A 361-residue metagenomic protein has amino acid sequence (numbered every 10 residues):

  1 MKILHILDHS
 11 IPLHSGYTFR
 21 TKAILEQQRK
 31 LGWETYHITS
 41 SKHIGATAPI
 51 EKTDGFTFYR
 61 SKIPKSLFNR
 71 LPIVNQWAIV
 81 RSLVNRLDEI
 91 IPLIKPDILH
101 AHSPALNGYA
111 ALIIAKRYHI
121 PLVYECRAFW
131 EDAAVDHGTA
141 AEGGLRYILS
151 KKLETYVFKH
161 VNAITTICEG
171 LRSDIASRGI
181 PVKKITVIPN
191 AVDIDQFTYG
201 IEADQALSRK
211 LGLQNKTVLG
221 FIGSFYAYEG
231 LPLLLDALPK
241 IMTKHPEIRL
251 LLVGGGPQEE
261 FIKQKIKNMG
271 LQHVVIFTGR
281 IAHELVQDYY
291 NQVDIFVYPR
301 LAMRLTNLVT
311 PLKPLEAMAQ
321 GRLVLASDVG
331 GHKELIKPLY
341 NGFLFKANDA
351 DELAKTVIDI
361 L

Functional and structural regions predicted by a protein language model:
M1-T57, S61-K62, I241: N-terminal subdomain of nucleotide-sugar transferases
L4, L213-L238: Conserved donor-binding/catalytic core segment of Leloir-type glycosyltransferases
P49-I50, T198-L213: A short helix/loop element that forms part of the nucleotide-sugar donor recognition site in Leloir-type
I91, F158, R280-I281, D288-V293: Short alpha-helical donor nucleotide-sugar binding micro-motif in glycosyltransferases
G170, A191: Carbohydrate-associated surface elements
V253, E260-Q287: Nucleotide-activated donor-binding/catalytic signature segment of Leloir-type glycosyltransferases, i.e., the conserved
Y298, E316-A319, L323-A326: Short hydrophobic beta-strand element within catalytic cores of glycosyltransferases and related nucleotide-activated
P338-L339, F343-A350, D359-L361: Conserved acidic donor-binding segment of nucleotide-sugar-dependent glycosyltransferases
